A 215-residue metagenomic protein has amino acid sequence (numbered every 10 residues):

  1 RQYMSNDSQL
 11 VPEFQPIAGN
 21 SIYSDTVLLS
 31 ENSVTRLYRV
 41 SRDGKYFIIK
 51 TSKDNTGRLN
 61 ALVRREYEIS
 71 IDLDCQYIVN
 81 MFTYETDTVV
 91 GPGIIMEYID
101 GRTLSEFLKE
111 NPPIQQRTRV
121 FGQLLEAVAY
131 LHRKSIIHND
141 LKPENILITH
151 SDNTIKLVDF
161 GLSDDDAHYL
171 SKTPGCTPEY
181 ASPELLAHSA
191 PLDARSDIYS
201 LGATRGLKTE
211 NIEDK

Functional and structural regions predicted by a protein language model:
T35-N60: ATP-binding glycine-rich loop module of kinase domains
G57-D72: AlphaC helix of the eukaryotic protein kinase fold
N80-P92: Short beta-strand micro-motifs within the conserved protein kinase catalytic domain, predominantly in the N-lobe
V89-T103: Conserved short submotifs of the Hanks-type protein kinase catalytic core that shape the nucleotide-binding pocket
V120-F121: Activation segment signature within eukaryotic-like protein kinase domains
H132-I148: Catalytic-loop of the protein kinase fold
K172-E184: Conserved activation segment of eukaryotic-like protein kinases, specifically the C-terminal portion of the activation
L185-A194: Conserved end of the kinase activation segment
